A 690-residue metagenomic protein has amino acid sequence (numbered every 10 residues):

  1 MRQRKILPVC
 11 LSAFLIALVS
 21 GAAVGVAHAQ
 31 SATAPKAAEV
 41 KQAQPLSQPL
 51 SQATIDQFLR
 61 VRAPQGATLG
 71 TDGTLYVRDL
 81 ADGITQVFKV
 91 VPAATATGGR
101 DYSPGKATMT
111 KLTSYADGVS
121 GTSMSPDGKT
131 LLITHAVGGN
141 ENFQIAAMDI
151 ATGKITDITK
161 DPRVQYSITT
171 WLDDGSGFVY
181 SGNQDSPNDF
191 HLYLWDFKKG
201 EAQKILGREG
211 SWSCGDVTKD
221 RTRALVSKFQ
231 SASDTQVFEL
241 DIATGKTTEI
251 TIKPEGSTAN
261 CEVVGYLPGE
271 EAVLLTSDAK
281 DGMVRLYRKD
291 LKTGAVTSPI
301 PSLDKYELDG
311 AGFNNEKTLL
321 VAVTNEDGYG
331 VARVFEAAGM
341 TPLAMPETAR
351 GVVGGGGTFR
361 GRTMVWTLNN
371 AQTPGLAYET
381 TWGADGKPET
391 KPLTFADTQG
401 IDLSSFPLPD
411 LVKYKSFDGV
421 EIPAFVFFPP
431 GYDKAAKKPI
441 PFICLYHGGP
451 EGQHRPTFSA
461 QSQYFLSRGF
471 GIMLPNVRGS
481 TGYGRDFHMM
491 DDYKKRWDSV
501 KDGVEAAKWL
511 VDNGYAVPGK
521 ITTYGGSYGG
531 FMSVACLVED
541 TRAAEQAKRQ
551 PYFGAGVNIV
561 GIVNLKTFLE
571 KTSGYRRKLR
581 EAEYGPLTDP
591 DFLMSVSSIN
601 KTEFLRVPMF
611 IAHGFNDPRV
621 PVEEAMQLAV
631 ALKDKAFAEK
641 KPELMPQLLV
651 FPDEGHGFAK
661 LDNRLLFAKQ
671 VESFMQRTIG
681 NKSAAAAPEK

Functional and structural regions predicted by a protein language model:
C10-A23: Bacterial N-terminal signal peptides
G21-A34: Signal peptide processing junction and immediate N-terminal pro/mature segment of secreted/exported proteins
T33-A53: Blade/loop signatures of beta-propeller domains
Q57, V61-T68, L75, D79 (+22 more regions): Non-catalytic accessory segments flanking enzyme active sites
D72-G73, D127-K129, D174-S176, D220-T222 (+3 more regions): Short coil/turn segments that connect the beta-strands within blades of beta-propeller domains
V91-T95, D149-G153, D196-G200, D241-G245 (+3 more regions): Short loop/turn segments that connect beta-strands within beta-propeller blades
G383-P388, T394-S527, M532-A535, V563 (+1 more regions): Cap/lid segment of the alpha/beta-hydrolase catalytic domain
L474-K690: Active-site-proximal cap/loop segments of hydrolase catalytic domains
